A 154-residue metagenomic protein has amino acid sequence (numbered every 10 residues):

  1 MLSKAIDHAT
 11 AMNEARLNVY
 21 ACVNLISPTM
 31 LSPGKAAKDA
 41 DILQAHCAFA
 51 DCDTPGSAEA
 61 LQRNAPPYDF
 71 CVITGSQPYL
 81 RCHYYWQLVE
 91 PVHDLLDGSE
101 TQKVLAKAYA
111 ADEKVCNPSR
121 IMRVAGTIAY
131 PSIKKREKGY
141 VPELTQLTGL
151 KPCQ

Functional and structural regions predicted by a protein language model:
M1-C82, W86-E100: Signature for HUH/AEP ssDNA processing cores
L17-N24, Y109-S119: Conserved short beta-strand edge segments in small beta-sheet-based binding/regulatory domains
K38, P67, A111-D112, N117 (+1 more regions): Alpha-helix initiation/capping motif
H46, I128, K151: Solvent-exposed, flexible loop/coil residues
A58-N64, Q87-D112, S132-C153: Helical (often loop-to-helix) elements that flank the catalytic cores of nucleotide-handling enzymes
Q77, T127-Y130: Short, solvent-exposed coil/turn elements at secondary-structure transition points
P118-T127: A glycine-rich phosphate-binding loop feature that marks nucleotide/adenosyl-phosphate handling sites
